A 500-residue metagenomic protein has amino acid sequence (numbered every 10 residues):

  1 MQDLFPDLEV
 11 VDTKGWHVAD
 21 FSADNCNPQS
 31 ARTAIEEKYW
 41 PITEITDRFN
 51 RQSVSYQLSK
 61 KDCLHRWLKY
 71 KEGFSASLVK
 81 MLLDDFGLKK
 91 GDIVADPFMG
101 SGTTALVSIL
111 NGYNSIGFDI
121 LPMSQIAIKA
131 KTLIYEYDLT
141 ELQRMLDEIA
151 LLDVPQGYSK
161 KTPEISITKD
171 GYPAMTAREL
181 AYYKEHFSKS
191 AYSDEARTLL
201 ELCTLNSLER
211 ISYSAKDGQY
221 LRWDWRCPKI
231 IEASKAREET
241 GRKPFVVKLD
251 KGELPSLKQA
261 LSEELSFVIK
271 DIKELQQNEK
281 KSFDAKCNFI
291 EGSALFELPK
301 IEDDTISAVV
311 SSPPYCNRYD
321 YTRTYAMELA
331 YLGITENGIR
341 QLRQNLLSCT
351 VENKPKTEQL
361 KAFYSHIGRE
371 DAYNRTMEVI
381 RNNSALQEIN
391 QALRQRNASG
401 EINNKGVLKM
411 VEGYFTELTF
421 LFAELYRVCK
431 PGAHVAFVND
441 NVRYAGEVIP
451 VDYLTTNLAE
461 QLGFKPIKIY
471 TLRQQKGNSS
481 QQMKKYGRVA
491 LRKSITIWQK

Functional and structural regions predicted by a protein language model:
D3-C26, A34-A76, K80-L88, I116-A392 (+7 more regions): Nucleic-acid modification enzymes, centered on SAM-dependent nucleic-acid methyltransferases
K90-G100: Conserved class I S-adenosyl-L-methionine
I93, A433-H434: Short glycine-centered segments of the SAM/dcSAM-binding site in methyltransferase folds
T103-G112: Conserved SAM-binding loop of SAM-dependent methyltransferases across substrates and taxa, primarily the Class I
G400-E412: Surface-exposed cleft-lining segments at the edges of enzyme active sites
T419-P431: A short glycine-rich, Lys/Arg-flanked "PGG" loop and its adjoining helix->strand segment in the class I
L421, P450-L462: Short alpha-helix
